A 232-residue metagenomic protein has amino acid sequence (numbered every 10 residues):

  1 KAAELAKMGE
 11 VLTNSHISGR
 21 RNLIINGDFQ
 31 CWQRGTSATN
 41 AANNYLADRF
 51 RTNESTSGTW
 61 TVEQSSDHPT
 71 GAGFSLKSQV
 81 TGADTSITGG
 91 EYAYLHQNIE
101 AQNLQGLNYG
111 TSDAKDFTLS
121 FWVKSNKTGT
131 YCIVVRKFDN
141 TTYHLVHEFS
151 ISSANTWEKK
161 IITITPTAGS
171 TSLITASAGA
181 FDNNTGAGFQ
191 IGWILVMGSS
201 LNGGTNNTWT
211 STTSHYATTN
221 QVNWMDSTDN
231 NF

Functional and structural regions predicted by a protein language model:
K1-F232: Extracellular and organelle-lumenal recognition/adhesion modules and their flexible linkers in secreted
